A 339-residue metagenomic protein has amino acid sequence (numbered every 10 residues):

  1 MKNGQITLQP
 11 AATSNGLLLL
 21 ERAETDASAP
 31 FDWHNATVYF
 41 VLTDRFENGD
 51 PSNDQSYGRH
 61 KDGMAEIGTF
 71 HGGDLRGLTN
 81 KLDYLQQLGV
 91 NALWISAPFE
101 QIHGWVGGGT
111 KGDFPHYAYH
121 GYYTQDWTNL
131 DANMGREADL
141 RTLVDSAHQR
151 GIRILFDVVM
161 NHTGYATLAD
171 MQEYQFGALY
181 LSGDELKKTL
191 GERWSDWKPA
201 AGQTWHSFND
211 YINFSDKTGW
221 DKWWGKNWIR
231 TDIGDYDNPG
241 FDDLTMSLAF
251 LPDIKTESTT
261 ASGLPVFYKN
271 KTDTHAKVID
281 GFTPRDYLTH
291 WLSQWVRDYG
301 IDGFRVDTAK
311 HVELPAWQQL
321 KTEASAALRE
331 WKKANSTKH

Functional and structural regions predicted by a protein language model:
K2-W33: The feature marks proteins involved in alpha-glucan
P30-A36, F46-N91, S96-Q294, D298-Y299 (+4 more regions): Substrate-binding/active-site clefts of carbohydrate-active enzymes
S96, D307-T308: Ser/Thr-glycine-rich phosphate-binding loops at phosphate-binding pockets of nucleotides, nucleotide cofactors
L155, G303-D307: Short catalytic-loop micro-motif centered on adjacent basic/acidic residues
H311-E313: The feature represents the membrane-entry module of six-transmembrane cation channels
T337-H339: Conserved alpha/beta catalytic core and glycan-binding cleft of carbohydrate-active enzymes
